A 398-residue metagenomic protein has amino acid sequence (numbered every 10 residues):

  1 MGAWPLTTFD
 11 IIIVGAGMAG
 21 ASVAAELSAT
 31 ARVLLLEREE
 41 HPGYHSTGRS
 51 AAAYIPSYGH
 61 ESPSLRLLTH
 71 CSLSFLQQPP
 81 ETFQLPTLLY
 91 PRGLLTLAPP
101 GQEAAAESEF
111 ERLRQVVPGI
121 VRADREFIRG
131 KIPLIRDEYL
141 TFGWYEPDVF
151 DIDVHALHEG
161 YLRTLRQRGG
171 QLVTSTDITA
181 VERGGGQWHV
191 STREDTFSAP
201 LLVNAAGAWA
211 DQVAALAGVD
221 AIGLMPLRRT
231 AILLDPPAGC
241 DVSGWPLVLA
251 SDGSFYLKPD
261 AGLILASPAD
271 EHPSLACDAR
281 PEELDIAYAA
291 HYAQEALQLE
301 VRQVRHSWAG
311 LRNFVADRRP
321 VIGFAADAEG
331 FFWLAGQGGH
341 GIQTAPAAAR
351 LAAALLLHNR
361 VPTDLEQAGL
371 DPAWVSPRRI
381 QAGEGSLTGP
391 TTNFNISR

Functional and structural regions predicted by a protein language model:
W4-A19, L34: Beta1/beta-strand and adjacent pyrophosphate-binding region of the FAD-binding site in flavoprotein oxidoreductases
W4-T7, A326-R398: C-terminal lid/capping helical subdomain adjacent to the catalytic/cofactor pocket in oxidative enzymes
I12-V14, L36, F197-W209, A349: Short hydrophobic core segments
S22-L27, A52-I55, Q78, L85-G93 (+3 more regions): Active-site substrate-recognition segment that forms the wall of the catalytic cavity or substrate channel
S28-T47: Glycine-rich FAD pyrophosphate-binding loop
A51-K131, S254-Y256: Dinucleotide-binding Rossmann-like beta1-alpha1 core, especially the glycine-rich loop that anchors the ADP
P86-T96, F110, V121-R168, A269-A276 (+2 more regions): Helix-loop-beta segment of a Rossmann-like dinucleotide-binding subdomain
W144-P200: Helical element adjacent to the flavin cofactor pocket in flavoenzyme catalytic cores
